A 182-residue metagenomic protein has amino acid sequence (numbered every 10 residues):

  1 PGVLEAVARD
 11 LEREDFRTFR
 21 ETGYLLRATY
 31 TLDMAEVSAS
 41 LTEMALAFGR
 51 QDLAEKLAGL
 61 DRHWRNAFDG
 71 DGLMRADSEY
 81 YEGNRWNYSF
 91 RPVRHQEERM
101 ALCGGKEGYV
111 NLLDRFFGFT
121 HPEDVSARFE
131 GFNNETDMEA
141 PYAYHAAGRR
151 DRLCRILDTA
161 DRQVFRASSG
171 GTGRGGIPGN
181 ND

Functional and structural regions predicted by a protein language model:
G2-R62, N66-D182: Active-site core of glycosidic bond-cleaving carbohydrate-active enzymes
